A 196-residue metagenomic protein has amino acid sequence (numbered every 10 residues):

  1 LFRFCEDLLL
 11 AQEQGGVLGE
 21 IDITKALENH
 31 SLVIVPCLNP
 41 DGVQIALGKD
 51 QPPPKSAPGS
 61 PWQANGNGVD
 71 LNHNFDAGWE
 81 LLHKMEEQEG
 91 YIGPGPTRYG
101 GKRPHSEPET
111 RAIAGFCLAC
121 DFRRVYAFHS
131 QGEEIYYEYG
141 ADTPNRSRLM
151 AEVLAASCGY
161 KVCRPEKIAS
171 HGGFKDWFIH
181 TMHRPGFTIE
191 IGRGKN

Functional and structural regions predicted by a protein language model:
L1-P144, E152: Active-site/substrate-binding loop(s) of hydrolase catalytic cores
K102-R103, E134-N196: Catalytic cores of processing enzymes, dominated by hydrolases/peptidases, characterized by acidic/His-rich
